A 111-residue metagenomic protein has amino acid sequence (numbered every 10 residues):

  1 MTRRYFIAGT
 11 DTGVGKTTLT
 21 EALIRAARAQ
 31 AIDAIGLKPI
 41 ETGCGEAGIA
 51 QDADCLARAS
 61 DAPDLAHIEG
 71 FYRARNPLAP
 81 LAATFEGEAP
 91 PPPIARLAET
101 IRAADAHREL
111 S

Functional and structural regions predicted by a protein language model:
M1-F6, D33: Extreme N-terminal starter segment of soluble prokaryotic enzymes
A8-T10: Residues at the beta-strand->loop junction immediately N-terminal to the Walker
V14-G15: Conserved glycine(s) of the Walker
T18-A95, E99-A103: N-terminal phosphate/diphosphate-binding loop that engages ATP/GTP or pyrophosphate donors across diverse enzyme folds
A106-S111: Loop/turn-to-beta-strand initiation segments
